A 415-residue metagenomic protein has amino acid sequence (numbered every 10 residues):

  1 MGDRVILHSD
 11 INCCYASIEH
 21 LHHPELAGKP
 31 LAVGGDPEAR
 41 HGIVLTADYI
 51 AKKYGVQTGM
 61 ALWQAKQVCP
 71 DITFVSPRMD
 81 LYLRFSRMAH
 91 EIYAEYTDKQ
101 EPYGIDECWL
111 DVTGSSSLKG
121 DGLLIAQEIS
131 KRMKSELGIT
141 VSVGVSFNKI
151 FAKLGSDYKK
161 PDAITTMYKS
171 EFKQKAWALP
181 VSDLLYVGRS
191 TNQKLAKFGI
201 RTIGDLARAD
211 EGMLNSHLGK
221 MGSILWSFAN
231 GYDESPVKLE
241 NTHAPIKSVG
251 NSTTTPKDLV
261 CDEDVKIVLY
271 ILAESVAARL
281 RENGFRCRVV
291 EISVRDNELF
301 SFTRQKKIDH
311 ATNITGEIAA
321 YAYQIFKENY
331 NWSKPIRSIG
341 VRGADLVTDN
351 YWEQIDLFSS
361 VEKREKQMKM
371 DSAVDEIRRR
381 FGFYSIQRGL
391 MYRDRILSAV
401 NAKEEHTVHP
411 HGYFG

Functional and structural regions predicted by a protein language model:
M1-S227, V237-E240, A278, R364-G415: Gly/Gly-Pro- and Ser/Thr-rich, intrinsically disordered tail segments characteristic of DNA damage-repair and tolerance
H8, D183, T191-I336: DNA-contacting surface of Y-family translesion DNA polymerases
C14, P37-R40, N297-F300, L346-D349: Short, charged/polar surface micro-motifs in flexible loops or helix N-caps
K29, V141, D162, R288-V290 (+2 more regions): Change "...and in nucleic-acid phosphodiester-cleaving endonucleases..." to "...and in nucleic-acid processing enzymes
C108-G114, T303-K306, E353-S359: Short, hydrophobic beta-strand segments
F147-I150, N230-G231, R286-N297, I336-V347 (+1 more regions): A glycine-rich phosphate-binding loop feature that marks nucleotide/adenosyl-phosphate handling sites
Y323-R380: C-terminal hydrophobic structural anchor segments that stabilize assembly/packing rather than catalytic chemistry
